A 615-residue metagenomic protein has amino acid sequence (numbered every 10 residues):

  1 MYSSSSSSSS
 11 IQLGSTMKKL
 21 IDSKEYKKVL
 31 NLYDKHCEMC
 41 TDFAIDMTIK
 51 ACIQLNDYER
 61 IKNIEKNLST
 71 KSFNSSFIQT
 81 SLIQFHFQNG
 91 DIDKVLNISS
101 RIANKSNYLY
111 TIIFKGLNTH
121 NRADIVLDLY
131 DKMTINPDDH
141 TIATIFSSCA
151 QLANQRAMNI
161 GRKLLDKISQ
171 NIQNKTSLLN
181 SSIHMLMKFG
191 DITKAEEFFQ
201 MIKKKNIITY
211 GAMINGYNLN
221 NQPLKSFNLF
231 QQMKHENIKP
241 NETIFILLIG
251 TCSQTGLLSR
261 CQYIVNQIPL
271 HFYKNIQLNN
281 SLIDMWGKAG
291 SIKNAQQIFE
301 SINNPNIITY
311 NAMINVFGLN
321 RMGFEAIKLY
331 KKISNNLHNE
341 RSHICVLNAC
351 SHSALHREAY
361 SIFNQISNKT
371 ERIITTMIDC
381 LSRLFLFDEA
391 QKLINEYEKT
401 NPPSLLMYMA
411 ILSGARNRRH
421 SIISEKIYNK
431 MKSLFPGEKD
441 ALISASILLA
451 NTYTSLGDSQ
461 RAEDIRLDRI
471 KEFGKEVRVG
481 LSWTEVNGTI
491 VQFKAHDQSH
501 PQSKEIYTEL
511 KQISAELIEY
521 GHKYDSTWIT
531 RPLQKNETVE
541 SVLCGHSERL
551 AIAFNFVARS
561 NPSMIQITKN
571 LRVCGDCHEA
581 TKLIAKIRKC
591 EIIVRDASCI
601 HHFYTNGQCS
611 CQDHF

Functional and structural regions predicted by a protein language model:
M1-F615: Terminal (and in a subset, N-terminal) low-complexity or junction segments at the ends of helical repeat RNA-binding
